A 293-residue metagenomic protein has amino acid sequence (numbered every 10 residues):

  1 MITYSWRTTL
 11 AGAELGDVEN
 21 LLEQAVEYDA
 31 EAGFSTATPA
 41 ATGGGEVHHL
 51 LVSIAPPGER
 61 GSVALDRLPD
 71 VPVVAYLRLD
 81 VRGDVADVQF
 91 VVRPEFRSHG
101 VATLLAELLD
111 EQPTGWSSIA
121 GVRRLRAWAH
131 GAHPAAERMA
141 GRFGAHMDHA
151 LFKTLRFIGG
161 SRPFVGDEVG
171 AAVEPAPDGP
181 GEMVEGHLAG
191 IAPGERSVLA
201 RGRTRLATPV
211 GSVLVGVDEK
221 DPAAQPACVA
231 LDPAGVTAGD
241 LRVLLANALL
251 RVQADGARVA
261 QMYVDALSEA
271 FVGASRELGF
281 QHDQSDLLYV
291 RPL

Functional and structural regions predicted by a protein language model:
M1-A40, P163-E195: Short amphipathic alpha-helix that is part of the acyltransferase structural core
Y4-R7, P39-E46, H146, G160-S161 (+1 more regions): Short, surface-exposed, charged/polar-biased interaction segments
R7-A13, L22-V122, R126, G131 (+1 more regions): Conserved donor-binding loop and adjoining core beta-sheet/short helix segment in diverse acyl/aminoacyl transferases
V18, L50-V52, V101, T154 (+5 more regions): Generic low-polarity alpha-helical segments
R82-V85, F96-G170, L244-Q253, R258-L293: Acyl-donor-binding surface of acyltransferase catalytic domains
M183-A207, G211-L293: Hydrophobic multi-pass inner-membrane translocation pores used for secretion and envelope-lipid/glycan export
